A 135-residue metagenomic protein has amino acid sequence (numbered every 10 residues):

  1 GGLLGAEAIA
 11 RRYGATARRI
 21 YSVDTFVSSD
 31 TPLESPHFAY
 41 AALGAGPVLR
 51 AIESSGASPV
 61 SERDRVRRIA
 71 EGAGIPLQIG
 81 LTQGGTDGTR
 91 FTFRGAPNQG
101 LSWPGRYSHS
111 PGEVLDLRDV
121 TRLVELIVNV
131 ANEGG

Functional and structural regions predicted by a protein language model:
G1-V48, G84, G88: Acidic/histidine-rich catalytic neighborhood of metal-dependent amide-processing enzymes
A8, N132-G135: Charged/polar, low-hydrophobicity segments characteristic of intrinsically disordered regions and flexible loops
A41-V124, V130-E133: Active-site-adjacent substrate-binding region of metalloamidase/peptidase-like peptide-processing proteins
